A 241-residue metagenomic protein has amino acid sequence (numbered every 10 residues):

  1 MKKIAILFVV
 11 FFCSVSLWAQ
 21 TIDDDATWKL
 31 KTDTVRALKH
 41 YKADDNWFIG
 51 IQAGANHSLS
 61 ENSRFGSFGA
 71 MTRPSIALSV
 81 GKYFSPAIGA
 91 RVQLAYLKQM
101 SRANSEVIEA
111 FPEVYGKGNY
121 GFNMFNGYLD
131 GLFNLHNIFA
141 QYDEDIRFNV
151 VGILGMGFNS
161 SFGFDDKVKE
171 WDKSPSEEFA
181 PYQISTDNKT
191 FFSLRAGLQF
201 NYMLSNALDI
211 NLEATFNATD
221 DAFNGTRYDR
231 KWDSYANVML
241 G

Functional and structural regions predicted by a protein language model:
M1-W28: Bacterial Sec-dependent N-terminal signal peptides
Q20-S79, G163: Short glycine/proline- and aromatic-enriched beta-strand/turn motifs that initiate or cap beta-hairpins
T34, P86-D172: Gram-negative (and chloroplast) outer-membrane scaffold detector with strong preference for beta-barrel transmembrane
A37, E61-G66, E106-Y120, E177-T186 (+1 more regions): Extracellular loop and loop/strand-boundary signature of outer-membrane beta-barrel proteins
K39, I51-A55, L78-K82, L129-L135 (+4 more regions): Residues on the lipid-exposed face of transmembrane beta-strands in outer-membrane beta-barrel proteins
D44-N46, Y83-A87, D145-N149, M203-A207: Strand-connecting loop/turn motifs
D45, F68-I76, N123-G127, I146-F148 (+2 more regions): Residues that define the transmembrane beta-barrel architecture of outer-membrane proteins
A90-R91, A103-S105, S205-G241: Predominantly the C-terminal beta-signal and adjacent terminal strand-loop region of outer-membrane beta-barrel
